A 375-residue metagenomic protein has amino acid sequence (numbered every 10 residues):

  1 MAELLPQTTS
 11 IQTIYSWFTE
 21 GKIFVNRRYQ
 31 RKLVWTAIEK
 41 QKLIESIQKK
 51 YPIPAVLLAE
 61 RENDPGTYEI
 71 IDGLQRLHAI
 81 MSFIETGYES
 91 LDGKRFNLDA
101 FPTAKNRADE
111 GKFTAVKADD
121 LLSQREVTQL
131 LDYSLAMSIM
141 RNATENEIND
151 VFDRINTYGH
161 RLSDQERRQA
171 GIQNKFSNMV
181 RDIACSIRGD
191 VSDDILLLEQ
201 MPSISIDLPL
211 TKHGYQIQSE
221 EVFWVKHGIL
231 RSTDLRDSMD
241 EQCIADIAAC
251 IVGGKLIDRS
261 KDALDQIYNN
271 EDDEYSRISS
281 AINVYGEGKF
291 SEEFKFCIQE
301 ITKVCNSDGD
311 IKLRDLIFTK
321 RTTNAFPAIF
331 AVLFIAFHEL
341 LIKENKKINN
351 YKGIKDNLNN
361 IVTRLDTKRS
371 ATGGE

Functional and structural regions predicted by a protein language model:
A2-T13, N26-A37, Q41-K255: Basic- and aromatic-enriched surface patches that contact anionic nucleotides/nucleic acids
F18: Conserved aromatic/hydrophobic "specificity hotspots" at molecular recognition or selectivity sites
D237-E375: C-terminal subdomains that position terminal phosphate/3'-OH groups for nucleotidyl transfer/ligation, primarily on
